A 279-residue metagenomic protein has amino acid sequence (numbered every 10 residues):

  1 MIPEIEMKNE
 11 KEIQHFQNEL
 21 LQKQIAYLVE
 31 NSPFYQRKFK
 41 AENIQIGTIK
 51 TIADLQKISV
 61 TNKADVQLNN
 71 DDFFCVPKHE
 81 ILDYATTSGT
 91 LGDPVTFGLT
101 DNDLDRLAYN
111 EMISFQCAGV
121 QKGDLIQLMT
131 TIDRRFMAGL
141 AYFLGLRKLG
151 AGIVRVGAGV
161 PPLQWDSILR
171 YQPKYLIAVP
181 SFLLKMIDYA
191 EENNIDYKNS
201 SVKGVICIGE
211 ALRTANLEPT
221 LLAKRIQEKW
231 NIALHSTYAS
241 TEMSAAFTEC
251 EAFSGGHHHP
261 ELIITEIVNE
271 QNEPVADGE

Functional and structural regions predicted by a protein language model:
M1-E12, F16-Y27, P33, L149-E279: Active-site glycine/GP-rich loop and adjacent strand/helix microenvironment that borders small-molecule binding pockets
M1-T86, G92-Y109, I113, C117: Nucleotide 5′-phosphate-binding alpha/beta core
I44, I52, K78-A85, M129-R135 (+3 more regions): Short low-complexity stretches enriched in small and charged residues
L91, I132, A211: Short, flexible active-site-adjacent loop segments at beta-strand->alpha-helix junctions, enriched in small/polar
V95-T96, R135-F136, L212-N216: A generic structural signal for short coil/turn motifs at secondary-structure boundaries
D101-S114, L125-K185: AMP-binding/adenylate-forming
F115, G119, A190-E191: Structural motif corresponding to the C-terminal cap of alpha-helices
V120-D124: Short helix-loop-beta connector
